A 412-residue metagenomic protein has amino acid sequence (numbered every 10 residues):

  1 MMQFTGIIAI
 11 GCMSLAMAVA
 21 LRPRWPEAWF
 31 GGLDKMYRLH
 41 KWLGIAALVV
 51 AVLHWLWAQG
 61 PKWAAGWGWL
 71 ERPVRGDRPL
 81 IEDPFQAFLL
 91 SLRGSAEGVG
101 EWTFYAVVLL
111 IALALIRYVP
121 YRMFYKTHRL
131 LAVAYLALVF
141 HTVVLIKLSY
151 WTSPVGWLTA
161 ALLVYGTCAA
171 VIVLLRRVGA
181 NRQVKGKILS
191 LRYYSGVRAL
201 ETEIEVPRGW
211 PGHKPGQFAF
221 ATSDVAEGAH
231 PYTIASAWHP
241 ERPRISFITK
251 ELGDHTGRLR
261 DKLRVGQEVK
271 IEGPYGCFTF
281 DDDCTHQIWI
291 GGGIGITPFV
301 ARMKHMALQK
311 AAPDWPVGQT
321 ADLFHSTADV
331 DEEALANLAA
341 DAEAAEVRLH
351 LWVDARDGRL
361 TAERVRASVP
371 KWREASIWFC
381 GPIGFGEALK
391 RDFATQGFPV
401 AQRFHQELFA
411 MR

Functional and structural regions predicted by a protein language model:
M1-A170: Membrane-embedded alpha-helical bundles of multi-pass integral membrane proteins
H40, H128, G216, G295 (+1 more regions): Short, conserved phosphate/pyrophosphate- and ester-handling motifs at nucleotide-, phospho-/glycolipid
L70, A137-F140, Y150, E241-R242 (+3 more regions): Reductase modules of NAD(P)H-dependent flavoproteins
R176-E268, H286-Q287, P316-D322, S326-D329 (+2 more regions): Ferredoxin-reductase
G273-D283: A short, basic/flexible loop-to-alpha-helix module at the beginning of a structural domain
I296-D314: Histidine-anchored nucleotide/phosphate-binding helix
